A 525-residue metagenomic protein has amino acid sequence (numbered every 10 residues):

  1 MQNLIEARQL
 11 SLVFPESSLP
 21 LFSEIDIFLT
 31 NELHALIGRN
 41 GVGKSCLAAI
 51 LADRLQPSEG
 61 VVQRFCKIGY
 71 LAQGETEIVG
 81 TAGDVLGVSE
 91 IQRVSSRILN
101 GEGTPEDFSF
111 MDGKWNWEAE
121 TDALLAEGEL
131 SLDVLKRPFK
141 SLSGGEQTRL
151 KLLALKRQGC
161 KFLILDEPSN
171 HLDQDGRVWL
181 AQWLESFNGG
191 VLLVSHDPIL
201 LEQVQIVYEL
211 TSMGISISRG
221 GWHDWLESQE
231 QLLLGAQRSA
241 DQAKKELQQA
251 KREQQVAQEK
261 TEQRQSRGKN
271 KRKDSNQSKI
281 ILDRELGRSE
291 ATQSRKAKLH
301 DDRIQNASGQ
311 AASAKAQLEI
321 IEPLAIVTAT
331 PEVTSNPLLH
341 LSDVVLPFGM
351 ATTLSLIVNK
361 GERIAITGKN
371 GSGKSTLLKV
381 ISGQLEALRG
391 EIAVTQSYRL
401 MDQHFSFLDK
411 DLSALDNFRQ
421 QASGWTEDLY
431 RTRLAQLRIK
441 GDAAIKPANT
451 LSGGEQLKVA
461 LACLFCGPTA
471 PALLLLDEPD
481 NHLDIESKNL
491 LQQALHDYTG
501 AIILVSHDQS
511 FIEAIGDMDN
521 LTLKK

Functional and structural regions predicted by a protein language model:
M1-V13, V94-T148, S228-P347: Coupling and communication elements adjacent to P-loop NTPase active sites across diverse families
I27-N31, F348, L354-K360: Conserved hydrophobic segment flanking the Walker A/P-loop of ABC-type ATPase nucleotide-binding domains
H34, C46-F108, R363-S372, T376-L429 (+1 more regions): ABC ATPase nucleotide-binding domain signature region
E77-G144, F405-A472: ABC-family P-loop ATPase nucleotide-binding domains
L152, L461, L491: Hydrophobic anchor residue at the start of the ABC signature
E167-P168, P447, L474-P479, L483-S487: Walker B catalytic motif
D197-Q203, D224, D508-I515: Conserved H-loop
Q203-R219, E513-K525: H-loop (His-switch) and adjacent beta-strand-loop-beta switch element of ABC-type ATPase nucleotide-binding domains
